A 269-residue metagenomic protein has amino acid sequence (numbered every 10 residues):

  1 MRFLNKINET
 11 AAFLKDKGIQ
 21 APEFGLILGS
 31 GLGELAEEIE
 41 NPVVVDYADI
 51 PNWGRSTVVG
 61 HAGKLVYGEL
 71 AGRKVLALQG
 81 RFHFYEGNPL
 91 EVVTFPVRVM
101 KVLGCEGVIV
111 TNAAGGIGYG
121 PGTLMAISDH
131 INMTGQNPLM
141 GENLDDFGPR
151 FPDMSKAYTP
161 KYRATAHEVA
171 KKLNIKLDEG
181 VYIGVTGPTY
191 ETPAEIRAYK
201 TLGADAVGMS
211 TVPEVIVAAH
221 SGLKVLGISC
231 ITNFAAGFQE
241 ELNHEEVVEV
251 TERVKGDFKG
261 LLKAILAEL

Functional and structural regions predicted by a protein language model:
M1-M154: Metabolite-binding pocket within alpha/beta catalytic cores that recognizes anionic/polar moieties
F13, K17, K161, T165-K176 (+1 more regions): Generic non-transmembrane alpha-helical segments
M100-G104, K200, A219: Non-catalytic positions within long, well-ordered alpha-helices that form the structural scaffold/packing of enzyme
E106, D205, K224: Short acidic/polar active-site loop segments enriched in Thr and Asp
R163, V169-D205: Active-site/ligand-binding-proximal alpha/beta "capping" segment
M209-E246: Zn-dependent metallopeptidase/amidohydrolase metal-coordination segment
A236-L269: His/Asp/Glu-rich mid-to-C-terminal helical/loop segments that flank catalytic regions of hydrolases
